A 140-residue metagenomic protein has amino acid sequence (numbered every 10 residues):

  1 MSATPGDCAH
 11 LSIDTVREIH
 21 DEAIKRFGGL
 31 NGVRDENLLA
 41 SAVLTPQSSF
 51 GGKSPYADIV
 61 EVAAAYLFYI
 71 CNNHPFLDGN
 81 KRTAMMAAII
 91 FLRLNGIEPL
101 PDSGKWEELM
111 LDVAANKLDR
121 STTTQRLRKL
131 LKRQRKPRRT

Functional and structural regions predicted by a protein language model:
M1-T140: FIC/Doc superfamily catalytic core
